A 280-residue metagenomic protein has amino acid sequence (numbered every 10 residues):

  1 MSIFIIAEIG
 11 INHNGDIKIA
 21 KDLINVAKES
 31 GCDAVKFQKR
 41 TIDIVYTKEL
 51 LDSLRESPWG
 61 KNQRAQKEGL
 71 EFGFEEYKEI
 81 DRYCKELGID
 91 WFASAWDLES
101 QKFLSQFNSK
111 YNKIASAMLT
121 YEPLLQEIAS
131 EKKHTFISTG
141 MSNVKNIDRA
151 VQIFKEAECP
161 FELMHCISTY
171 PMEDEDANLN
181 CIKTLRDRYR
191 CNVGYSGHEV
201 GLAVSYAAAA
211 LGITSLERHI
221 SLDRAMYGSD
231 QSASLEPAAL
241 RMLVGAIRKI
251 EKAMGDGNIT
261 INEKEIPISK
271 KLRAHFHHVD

Functional and structural regions predicted by a protein language model:
M1-D280: Catalytic cores and adjacent flexible loops of soluble metabolic enzymes that perform enolate/carbanion chemistry on
